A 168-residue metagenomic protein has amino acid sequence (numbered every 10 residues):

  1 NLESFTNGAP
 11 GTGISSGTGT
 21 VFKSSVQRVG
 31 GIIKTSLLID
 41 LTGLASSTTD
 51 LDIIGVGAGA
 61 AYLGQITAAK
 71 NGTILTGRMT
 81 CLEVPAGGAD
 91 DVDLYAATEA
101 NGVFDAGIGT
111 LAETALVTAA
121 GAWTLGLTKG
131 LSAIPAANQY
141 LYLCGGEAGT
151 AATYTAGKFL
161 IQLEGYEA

Functional and structural regions predicted by a protein language model:
N1-A168: Surface-exposed, low-hydrophobicity beta-strand/loop segments enriched in small/polar/acidic residues
